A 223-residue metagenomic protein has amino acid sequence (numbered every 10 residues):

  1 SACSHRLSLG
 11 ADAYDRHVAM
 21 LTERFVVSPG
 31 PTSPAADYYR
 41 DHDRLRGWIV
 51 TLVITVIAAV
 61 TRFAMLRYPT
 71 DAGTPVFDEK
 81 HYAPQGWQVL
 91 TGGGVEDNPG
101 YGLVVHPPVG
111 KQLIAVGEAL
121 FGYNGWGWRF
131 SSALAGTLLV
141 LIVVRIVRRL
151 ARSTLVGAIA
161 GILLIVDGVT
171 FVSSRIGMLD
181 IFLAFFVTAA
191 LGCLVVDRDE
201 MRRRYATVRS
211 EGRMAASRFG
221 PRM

Functional and structural regions predicted by a protein language model:
R6-S8: Short linear segments in intrinsically disordered or otherwise low-structure-confidence regions
G10, L21-M223: Membrane-integral, polyisoprenol-dependent glycosyltransferases of the GT-C/oligosaccharyltransferase superfamily
A13-D15: Short hydrophobic alpha-helical segments enriched in small aliphatic residues
